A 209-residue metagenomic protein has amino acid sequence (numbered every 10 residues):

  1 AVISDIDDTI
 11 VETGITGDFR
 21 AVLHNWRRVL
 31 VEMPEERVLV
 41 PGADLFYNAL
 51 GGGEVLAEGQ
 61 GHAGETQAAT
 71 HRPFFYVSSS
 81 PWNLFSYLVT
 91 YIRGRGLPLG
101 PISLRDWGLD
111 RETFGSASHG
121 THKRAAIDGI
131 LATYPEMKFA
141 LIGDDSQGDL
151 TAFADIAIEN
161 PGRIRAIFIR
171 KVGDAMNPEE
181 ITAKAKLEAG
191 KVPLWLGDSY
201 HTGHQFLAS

Functional and structural regions predicted by a protein language model:
A1-A117: Alpha-helical substrate-recognition element adjacent to the catalytic core
S80-S209: C-terminal cap/substrate-recognition subdomain and adjoining C-terminal extension of metal-dependent phosphatase-like
